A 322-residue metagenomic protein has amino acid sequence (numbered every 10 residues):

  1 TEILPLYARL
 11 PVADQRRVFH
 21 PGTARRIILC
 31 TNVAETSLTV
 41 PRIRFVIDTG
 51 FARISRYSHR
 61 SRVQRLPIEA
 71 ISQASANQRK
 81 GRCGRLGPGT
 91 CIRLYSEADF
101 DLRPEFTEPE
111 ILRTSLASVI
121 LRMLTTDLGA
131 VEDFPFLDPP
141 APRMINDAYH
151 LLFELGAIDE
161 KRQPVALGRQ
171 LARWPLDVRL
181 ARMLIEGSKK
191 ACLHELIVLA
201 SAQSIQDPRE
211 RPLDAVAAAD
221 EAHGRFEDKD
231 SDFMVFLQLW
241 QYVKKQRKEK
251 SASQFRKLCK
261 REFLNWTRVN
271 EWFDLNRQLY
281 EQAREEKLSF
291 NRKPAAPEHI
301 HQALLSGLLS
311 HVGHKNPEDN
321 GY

Functional and structural regions predicted by a protein language model:
T1, L29-S37, T49, G81 (+1 more regions): Ser/Thr-glycine-rich phosphate-binding loops at phosphate-binding pockets of nucleotides, nucleotide cofactors
I3-I28: Conserved motor-coupling elements within RecA-like helicase/translocase cores
P5, I47, S55, Y95-Y322: Second RecA-like catalytic domain
Y7-A8, I68-I71, E110: Conserved AAA+ ATPase "SRH/arginine-finger" region at the nucleotide-binding site
Q15, L38-P41, R56-S58, R103 (+1 more regions): Short glycine-/acidic-enriched loop or helix-start segments at secondary-structure transitions that form or flank
Q15-V18, N32-A34, R79, E105-T107 (+1 more regions): Short beta-alpha junctions and helix-cap segments that line functional grooves
H20-T23, L38-V40, G84-L86: Conserved catalytic network of the ASCE P-loop NTPase/AAA+ motor domain
F45, F51-R103, A117-L121, L199: Conserved segment of the helicase C-terminal RecA-like domain
